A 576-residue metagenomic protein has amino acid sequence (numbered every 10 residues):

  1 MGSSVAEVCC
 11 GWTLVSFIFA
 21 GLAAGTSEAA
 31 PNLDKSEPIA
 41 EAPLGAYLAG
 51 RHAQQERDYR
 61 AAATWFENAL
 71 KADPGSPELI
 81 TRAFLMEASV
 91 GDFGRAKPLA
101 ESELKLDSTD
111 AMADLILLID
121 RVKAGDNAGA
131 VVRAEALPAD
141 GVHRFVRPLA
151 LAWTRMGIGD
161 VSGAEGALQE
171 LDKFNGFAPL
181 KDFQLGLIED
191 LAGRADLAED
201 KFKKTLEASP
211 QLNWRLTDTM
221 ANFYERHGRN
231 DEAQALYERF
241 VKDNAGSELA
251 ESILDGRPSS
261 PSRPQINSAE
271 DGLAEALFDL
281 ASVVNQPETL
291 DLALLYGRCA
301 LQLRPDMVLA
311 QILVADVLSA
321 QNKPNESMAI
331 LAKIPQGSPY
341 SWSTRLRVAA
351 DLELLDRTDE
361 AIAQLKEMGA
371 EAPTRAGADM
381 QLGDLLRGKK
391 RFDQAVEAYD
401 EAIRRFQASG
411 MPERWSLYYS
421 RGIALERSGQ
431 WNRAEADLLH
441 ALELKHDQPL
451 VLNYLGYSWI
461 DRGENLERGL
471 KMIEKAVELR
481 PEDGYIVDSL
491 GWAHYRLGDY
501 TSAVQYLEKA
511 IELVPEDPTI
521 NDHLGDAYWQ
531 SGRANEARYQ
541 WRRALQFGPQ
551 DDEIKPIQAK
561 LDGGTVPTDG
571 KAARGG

Functional and structural regions predicted by a protein language model:
G25-A83, S89-P98, V132, S247 (+3 more regions): N-terminal leader/linker segments that initiate helical-solenoid repeat arrays
E37, N68-K71, L104-K105, A136-A139 (+11 more regions): Conserved structural position within tetratricopeptide repeats
P38-A46, D58, D73-I80, L106-L115 (+14 more regions): Generic helix N-cap/helix-start motif at coil->alpha-helix transitions
R51, L85, I119, W153 (+10 more regions): Residue-level recognition of tetratricopeptide repeat
E56, V90, A124, I158 (+10 more regions): Structural motif corresponding to the intra-repeat A-B loop/turn of tetratricopeptide repeats
